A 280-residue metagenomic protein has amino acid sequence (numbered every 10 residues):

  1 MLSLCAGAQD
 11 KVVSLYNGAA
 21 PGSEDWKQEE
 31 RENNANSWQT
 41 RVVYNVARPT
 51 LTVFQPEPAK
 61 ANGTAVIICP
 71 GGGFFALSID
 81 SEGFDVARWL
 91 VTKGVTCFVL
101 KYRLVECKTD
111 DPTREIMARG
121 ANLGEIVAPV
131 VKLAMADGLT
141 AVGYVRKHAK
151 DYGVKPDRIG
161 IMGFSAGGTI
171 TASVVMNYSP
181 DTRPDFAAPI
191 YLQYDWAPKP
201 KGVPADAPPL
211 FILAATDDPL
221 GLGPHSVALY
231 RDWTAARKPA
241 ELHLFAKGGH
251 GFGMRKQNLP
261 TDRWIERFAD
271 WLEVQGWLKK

Functional and structural regions predicted by a protein language model:
Q9-K60: N-terminal cap/lid segment of alpha/beta-hydrolase-fold proteins
N62-G71: Short beta-strand element of the alpha/beta-hydrolase
P70-F75, T216: Active-site glycine-rich loops that stabilize anionic/oxyanionic intermediates across multiple enzyme folds
D80-F98: Short amphipathic alpha-helix adjacent to the substrate-entry channel of hydrolases
P112-K150, W264-R267: Alpha/beta-hydrolase active-site loop
L133-D206: Primarily recognizes the serine-hydrolase "nucleophile elbow" in alpha/beta-hydrolase and SGNH/GDSL folds
D185-L244: The feature captures the conserved acid-bearing segment of alpha/beta-hydrolase catalytic domains
V227, T234-K280: C-terminal catalytic histidine-bearing segment of alpha/beta-hydrolase fold enzymes
